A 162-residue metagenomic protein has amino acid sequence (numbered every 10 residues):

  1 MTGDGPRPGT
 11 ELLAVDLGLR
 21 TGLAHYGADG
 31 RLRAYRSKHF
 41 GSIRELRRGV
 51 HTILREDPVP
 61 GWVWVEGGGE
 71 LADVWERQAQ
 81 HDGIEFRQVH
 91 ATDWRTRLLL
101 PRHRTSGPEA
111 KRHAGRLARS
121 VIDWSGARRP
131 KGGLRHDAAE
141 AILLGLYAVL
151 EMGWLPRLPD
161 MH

Functional and structural regions predicted by a protein language model:
M1-H162: Phosphate- and other anionic-substrate recognition elements at nucleic-acid/protein interfaces
